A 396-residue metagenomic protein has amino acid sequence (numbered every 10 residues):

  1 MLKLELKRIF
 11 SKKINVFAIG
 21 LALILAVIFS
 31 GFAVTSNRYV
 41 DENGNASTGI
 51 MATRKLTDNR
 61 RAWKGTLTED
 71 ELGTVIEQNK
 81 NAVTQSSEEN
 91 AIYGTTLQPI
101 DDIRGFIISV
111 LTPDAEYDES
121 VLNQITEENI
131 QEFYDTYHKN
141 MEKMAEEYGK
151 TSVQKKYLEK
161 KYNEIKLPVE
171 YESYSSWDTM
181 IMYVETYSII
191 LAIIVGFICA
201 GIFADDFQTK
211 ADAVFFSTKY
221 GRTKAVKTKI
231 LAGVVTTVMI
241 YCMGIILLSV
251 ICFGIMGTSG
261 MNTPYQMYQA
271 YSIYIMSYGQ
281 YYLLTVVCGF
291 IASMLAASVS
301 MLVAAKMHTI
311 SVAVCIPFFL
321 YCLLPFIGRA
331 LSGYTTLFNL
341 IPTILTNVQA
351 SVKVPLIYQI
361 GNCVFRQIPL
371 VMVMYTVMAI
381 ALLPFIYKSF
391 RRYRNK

Functional and structural regions predicted by a protein language model:
M1-V40: Internal alpha-helical transmembrane segments
S11, N15-A18, A22, A292-S300 (+1 more regions): Alpha-helical transmembrane segments of multi-pass membrane transporters/translocases
I14, G221-R222, T309-V314: Membrane-helix interface segments
G20-L23, S311-L324, L340-T343: Central hydrophobic cores of alpha-helical transmembrane segments in multi-pass integral membrane proteins
A26-A82, N129-D206, K227-K306, F326 (+1 more regions): Secretory targeting signals
C199-V214, T218, R222: Transmembrane helix boundary and interhelical loop/hinge segments in multi-pass membrane proteins
T336-I357: Short hydrophobic, aromatic-rich alpha-helical segments embedded in or entering the lipid bilayer of multi-pass
